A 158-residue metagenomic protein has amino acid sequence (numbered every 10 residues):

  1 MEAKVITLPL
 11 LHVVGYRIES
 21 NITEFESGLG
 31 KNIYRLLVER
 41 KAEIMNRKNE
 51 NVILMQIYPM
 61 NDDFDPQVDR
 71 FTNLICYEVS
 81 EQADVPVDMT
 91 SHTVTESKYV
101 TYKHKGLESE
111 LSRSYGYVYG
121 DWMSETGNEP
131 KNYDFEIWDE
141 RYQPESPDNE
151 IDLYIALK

Functional and structural regions predicted by a protein language model:
M1-K158: A solvent-exposed interaction/effector surface
